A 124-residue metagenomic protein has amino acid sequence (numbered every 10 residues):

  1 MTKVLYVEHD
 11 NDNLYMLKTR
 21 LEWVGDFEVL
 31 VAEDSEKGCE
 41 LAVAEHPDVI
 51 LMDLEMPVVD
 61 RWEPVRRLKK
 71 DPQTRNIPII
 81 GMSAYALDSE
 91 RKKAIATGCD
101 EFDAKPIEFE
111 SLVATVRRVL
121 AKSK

Functional and structural regions predicted by a protein language model:
H9, V31-E40, R61-P64: Helix N-cap/capping motif at the beta->alpha junctions
N11-L30: Two-component/phosphorelay signaling modules centered on CheY-like receiver
K18, E63, A86-D103, A114: Alpha4 helix (beta4-alpha4-beta5 surface) of REC/receiver domains from two-component response regulators
E45-L51: Active-site beta3 strand of CheY-like receiver
M56: Receiver (REC) domain active-site loop signature in two-component systems and cognate sites in sensor histidine kinases
I107-V116: C-terminal output helix
R117-K124: The C-terminal output helix
